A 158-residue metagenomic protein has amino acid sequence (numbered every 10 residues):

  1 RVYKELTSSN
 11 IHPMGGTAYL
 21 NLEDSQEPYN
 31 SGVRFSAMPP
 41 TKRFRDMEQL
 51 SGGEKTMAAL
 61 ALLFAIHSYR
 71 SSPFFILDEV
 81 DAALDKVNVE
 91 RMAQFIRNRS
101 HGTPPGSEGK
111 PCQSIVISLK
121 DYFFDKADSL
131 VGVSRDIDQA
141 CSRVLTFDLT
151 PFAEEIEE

Functional and structural regions predicted by a protein language model:
R1-E158: Terminal ABC-like ATPase head and other globular end-domains that cap long coiled-coil arms in SMC/Rad50/SbcC-family
